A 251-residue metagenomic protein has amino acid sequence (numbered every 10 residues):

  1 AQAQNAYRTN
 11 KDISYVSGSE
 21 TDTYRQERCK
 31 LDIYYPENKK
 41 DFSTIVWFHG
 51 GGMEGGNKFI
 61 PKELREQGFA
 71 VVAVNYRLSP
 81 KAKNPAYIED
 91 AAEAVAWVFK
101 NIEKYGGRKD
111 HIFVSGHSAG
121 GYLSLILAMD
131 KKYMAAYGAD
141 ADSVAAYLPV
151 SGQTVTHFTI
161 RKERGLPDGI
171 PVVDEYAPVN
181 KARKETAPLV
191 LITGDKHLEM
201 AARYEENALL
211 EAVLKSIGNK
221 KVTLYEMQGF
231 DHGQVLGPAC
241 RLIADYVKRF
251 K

Functional and structural regions predicted by a protein language model:
A3-K40: N-terminal cap/lid segment of alpha/beta-hydrolase-fold proteins
I13, F99-E163, D174, P178: Primarily recognizes the serine-hydrolase "nucleophile elbow" in alpha/beta-hydrolase and SGNH/GDSL folds
D41-G51: Short beta-strand element of the alpha/beta-hydrolase
F48-G50, V98, T193: The conserved beta1-alpha1 loop
N57-V74: Short amphipathic alpha-helix adjacent to the substrate-entry channel of hydrolases
A82-E103, I126: Alpha/beta-hydrolase active-site loop
G138-I160, D168-A212, S216: The feature captures the conserved acid-bearing segment of alpha/beta-hydrolase catalytic domains
A208, K215-K251: C-terminal catalytic histidine-bearing segment of alpha/beta-hydrolase fold enzymes
